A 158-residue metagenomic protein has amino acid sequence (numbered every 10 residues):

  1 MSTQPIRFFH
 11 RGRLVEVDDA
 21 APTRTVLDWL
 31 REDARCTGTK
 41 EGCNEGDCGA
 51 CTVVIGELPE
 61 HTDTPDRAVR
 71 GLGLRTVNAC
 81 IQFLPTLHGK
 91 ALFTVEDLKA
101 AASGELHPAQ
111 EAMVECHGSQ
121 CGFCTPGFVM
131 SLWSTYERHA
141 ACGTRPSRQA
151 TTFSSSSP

Functional and structural regions predicted by a protein language model:
M1-P158: Signature of N-terminal electron-transfer/Fe-S-associated modules in redox systems
